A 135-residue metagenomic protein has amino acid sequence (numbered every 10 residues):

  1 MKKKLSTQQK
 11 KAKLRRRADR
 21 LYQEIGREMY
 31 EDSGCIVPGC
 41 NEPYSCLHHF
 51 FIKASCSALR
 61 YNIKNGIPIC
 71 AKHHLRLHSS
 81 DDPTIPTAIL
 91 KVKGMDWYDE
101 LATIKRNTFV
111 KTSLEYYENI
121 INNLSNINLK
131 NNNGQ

Functional and structural regions predicted by a protein language model:
M1-I25, G39-N41, E100-Q135: A boundary/linker detector
R20-E31, L59-I63: Short, flexible, mixed-charge glycine/proline-rich loop motifs that serve as phosphate/nucleic-acid-contacting
I36-I67: Histidine-centered nuclease catalytic patch
C40-P43, G66-V92: Short Cys/His-centered divalent metal-binding micro-motifs
F50-S57, I85-K93: Short cysteine/histidine-rich metal-coordination sites, predominantly Zn2+-binding motifs
I63-L75, K93-Y116: Short Fe-S-cluster ligation motifs
